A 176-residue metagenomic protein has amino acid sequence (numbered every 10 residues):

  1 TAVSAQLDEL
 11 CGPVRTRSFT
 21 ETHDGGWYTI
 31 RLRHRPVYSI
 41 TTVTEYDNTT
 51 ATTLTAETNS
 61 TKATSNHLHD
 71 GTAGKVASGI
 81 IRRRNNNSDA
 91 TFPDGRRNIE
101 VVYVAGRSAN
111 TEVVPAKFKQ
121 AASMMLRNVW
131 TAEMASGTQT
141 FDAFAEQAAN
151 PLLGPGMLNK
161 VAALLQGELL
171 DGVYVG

Functional and structural regions predicted by a protein language model:
T1-G176: Divalent metal-cofactor coordination and adjacent catalytic microenvironments
